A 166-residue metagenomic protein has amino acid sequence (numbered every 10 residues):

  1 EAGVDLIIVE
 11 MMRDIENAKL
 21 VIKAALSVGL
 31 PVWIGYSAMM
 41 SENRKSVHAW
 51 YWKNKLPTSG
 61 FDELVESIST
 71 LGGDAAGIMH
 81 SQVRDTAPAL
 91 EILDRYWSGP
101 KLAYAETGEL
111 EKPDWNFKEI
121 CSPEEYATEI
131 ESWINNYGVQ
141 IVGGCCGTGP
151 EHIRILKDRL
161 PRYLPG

Functional and structural regions predicted by a protein language model:
E1-G166: Domain-level signal for soluble alpha/beta catalytic cores
